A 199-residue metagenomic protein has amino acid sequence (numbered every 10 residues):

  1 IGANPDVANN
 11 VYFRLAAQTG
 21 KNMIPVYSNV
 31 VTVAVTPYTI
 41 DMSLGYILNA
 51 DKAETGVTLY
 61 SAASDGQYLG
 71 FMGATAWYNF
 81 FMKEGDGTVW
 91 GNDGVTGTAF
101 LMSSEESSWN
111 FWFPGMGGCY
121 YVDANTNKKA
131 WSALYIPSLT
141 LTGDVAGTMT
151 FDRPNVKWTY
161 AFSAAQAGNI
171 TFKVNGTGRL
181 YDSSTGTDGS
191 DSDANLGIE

Functional and structural regions predicted by a protein language model:
I1-E199: Insoluble glucan recognition modules
